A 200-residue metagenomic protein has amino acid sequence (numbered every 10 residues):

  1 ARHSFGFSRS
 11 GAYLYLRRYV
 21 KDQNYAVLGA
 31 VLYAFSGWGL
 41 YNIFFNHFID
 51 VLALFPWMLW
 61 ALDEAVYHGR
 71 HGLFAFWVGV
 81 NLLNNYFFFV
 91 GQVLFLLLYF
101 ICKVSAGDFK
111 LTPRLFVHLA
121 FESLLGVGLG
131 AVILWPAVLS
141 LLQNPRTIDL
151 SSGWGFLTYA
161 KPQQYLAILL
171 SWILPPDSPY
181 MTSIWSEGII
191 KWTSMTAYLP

Functional and structural regions predicted by a protein language model:
A1, W38-F45, L82, W185-M195: Glycine- and acidic
A1, Y19, L32, L169-W172: Conserved oxyanion/phosphate-binding beta-strand-loop segments in alpha/beta enzyme cores
A1-R9, T193-P200: Hydrophobic alpha-helical transmembrane segments
F5-Y19, N24-S105, H118-V138, Q143: Membrane-embedded helix bundles of polyisoprenyl
A106-L115: Membrane-interfacial, low-structure loops and terminal tails that flank and connect transmembrane helices in multi-pass
L115-F116, S123-P200: Periplasmic/ER-lumenal interhelical loops and adjacent helix-loop junctions in multi-pass membrane proteins
